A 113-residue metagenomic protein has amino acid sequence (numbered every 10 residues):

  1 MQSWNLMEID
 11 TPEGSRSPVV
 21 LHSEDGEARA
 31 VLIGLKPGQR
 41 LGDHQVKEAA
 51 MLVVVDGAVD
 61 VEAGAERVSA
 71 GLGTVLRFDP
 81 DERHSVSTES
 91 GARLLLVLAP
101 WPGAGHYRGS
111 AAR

Functional and structural regions predicted by a protein language model:
M1-R29, E62, S110-R113: A short, N-terminal "cap"/entry segment at the start of jelly-roll beta-barrel domains of the cupin/DSBH fold
S15, R29-V46: Conserved short histidine dyad/triad with adjacent acidic residue
R40, V75-R77, R93: Residue-level marker of beta-strand positions
E48-G64: Glycine- and acidic-residue-biased ligand/ion/polar-headgroup-sensing regions
V55-D56, G71-L72, S90: A cytosolic small-molecule/anion-sensing beta-strand core signal
A58-D60, R67, R83, R93: Structural motif
G64-D81: Short acidic-glycine-tyrosine-enriched beta hairpin
P80-A104: Ligand-binding loop in jelly-roll beta-barrel domains
